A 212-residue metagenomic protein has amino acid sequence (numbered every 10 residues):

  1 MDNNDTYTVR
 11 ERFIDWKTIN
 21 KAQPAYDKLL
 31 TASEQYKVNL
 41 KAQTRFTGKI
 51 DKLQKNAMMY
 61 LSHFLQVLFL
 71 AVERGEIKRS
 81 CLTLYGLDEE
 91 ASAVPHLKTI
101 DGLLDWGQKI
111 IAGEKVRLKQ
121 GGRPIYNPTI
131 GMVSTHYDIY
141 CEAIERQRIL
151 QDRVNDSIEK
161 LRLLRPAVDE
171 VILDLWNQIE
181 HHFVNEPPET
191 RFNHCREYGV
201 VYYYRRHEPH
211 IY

Functional and structural regions predicted by a protein language model:
M1-Y212: Basic/polar low-complexity intrinsically disordered segments
